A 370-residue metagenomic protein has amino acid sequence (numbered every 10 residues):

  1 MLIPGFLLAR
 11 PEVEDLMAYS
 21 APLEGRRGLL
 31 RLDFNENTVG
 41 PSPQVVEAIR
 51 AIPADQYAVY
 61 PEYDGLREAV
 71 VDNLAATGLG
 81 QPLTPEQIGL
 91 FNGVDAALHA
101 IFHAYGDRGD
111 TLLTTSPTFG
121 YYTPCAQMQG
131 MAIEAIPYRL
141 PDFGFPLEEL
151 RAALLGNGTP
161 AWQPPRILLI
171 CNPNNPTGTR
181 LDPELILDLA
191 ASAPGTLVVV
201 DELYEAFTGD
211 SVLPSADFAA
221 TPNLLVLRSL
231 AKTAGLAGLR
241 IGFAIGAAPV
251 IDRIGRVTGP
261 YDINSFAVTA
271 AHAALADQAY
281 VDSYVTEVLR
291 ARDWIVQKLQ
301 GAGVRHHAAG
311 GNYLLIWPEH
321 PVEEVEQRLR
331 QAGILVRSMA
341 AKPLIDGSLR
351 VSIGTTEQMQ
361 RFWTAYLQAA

Functional and structural regions predicted by a protein language model:
L2-G93, A100: N-terminal small-domain helix-loop-helix segment of the aminotransferase-like
V13, A18, A308-G311, I316 (+1 more regions): Conserved PLP cofactor-binding pocket of PLP-dependent enzymes
A54-G195, Y204-T221, L225: Conserved core of the PLP fold type I
E184, Q331-A332, A341-A370: PLP-dependent enzyme catalytic core of the Aspartate aminotransferase-like
N223-Q300, V304-H307: PLP-dependent aminotransferase class I/II
G246, I316-H320, I353-T355: Short beta-strand-to-loop capping motifs
L289, Q300-A332: Conserved PLP-binding catalytic core of the aspartate aminotransferase-like
